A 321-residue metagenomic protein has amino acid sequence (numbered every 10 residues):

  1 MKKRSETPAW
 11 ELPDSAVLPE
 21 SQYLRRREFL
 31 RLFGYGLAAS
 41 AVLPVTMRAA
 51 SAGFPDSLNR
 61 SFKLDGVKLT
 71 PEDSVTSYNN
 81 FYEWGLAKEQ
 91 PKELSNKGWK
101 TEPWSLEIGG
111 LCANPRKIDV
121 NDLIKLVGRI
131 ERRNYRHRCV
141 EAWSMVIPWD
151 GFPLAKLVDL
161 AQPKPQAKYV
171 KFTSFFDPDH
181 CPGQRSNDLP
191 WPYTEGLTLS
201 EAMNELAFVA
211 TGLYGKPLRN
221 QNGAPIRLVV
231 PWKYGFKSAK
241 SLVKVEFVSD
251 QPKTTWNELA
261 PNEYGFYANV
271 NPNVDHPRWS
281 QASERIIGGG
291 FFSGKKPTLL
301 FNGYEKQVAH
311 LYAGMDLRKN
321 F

Functional and structural regions predicted by a protein language model:
M1-E28, Y35: N-terminal secretory signal peptides
A9, S21, R27-F29, S40 (+3 more regions): Generic N-terminal initiation segments characterized by hydrophobic and/or small/turn-forming residues
S21, E28, L32, G314 (+1 more regions): Long non-globular sequence segments
E28-S51, L228: N-terminal export signals
A52-F321: Structured, non-membrane catalytic/scaffold regions adjacent to prosthetic-group chemistry
